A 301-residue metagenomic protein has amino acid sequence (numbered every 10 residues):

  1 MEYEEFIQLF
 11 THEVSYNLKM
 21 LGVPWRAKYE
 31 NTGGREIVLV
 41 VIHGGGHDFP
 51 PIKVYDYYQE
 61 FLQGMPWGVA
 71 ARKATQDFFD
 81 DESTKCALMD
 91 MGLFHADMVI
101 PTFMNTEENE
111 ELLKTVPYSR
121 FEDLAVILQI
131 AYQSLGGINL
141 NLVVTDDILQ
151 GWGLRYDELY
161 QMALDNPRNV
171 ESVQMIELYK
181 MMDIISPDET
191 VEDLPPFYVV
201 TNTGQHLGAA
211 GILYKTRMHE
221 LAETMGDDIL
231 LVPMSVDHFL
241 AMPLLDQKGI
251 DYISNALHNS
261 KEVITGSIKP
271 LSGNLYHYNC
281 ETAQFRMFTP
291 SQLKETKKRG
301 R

Functional and structural regions predicted by a protein language model:
M1-E5, H12-N17, F103-M104, M175 (+3 more regions): Short linear motifs at secondary-structure transitions and domain/linker junctions
M1-K19, M181-A209, V263: Terminal alpha-helical anchor/extension segments at protein ends
M1-L18, V23-W25, M287-R301: Gram-positive cell-envelope targeting signals
Y3-I7, T11, G64, G68 (+5 more regions): Intrinsic-disorder-associated interaction segments
F10-G22, A74, A163, R217 (+2 more regions): Hydrophobic, Leu/Ile/Phe/Ala-enriched alpha-helical segments that form helix-helix packing faces
L18, G22, E171-M175, I229-L230 (+1 more regions): Residue-level signal for secondary-structure boundary elements
L21-T201: Charged, alpha-helical interface segments at or near domain boundaries
T203-R301: C-terminal structured domains
